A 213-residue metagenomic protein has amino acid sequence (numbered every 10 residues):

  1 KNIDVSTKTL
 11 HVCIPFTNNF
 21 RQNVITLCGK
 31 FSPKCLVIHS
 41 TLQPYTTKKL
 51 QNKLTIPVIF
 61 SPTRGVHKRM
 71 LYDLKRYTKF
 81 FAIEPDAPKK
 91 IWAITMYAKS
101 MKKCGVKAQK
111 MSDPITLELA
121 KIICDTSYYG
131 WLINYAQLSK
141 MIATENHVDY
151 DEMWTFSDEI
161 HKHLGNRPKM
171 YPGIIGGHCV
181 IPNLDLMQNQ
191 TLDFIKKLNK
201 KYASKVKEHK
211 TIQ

Functional and structural regions predicted by a protein language model:
N2-K34: Rossmann-like NAD(P)-binding element
I3-D4, L71-L74, R167-P172: Solvent-exposed alpha-helices and their adjacent loops that cap or buttress functional pockets in soluble metabolic
I3-V5, R64-R69, I115-L119, Y202: A short acidic, often aromatic-flanked loop/helix-cap motif at beta-alpha or helix-coil junctions that lines enzyme
P15-F20, P44-Y45, G177, S204: Short, small-residue-enriched loops and turns at beta-alpha junctions that line or gate enzyme active sites
V24-I25, P33-C35, T41-P114, M187: Rossmann-fold dinucleotide-binding core
G65, I122, T126-S127: Polybasic, low-complexity association/targeting segments
L71-T78, D125-T126, N183, I212: Short, surface-exposed amphipathic charged segments that create phosphate/polyanion-binding patches used for binding
I115-L119, Y129-G130, N134-Q213: Interdomain hinge/lid region at the active-site interface of Rossmann-like NAD(P)-dependent oxidoreductases
